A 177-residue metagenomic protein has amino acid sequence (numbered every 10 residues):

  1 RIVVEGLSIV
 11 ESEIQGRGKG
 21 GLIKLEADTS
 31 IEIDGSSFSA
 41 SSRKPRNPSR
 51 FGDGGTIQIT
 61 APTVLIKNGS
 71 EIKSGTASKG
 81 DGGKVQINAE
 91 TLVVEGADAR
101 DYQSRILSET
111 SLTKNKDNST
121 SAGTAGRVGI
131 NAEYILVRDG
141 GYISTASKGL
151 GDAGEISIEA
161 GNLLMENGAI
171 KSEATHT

Functional and structural regions predicted by a protein language model:
R1-T177: Extracellular and secretory-pathway beta-repeat/beta-biased strand scaffolds
